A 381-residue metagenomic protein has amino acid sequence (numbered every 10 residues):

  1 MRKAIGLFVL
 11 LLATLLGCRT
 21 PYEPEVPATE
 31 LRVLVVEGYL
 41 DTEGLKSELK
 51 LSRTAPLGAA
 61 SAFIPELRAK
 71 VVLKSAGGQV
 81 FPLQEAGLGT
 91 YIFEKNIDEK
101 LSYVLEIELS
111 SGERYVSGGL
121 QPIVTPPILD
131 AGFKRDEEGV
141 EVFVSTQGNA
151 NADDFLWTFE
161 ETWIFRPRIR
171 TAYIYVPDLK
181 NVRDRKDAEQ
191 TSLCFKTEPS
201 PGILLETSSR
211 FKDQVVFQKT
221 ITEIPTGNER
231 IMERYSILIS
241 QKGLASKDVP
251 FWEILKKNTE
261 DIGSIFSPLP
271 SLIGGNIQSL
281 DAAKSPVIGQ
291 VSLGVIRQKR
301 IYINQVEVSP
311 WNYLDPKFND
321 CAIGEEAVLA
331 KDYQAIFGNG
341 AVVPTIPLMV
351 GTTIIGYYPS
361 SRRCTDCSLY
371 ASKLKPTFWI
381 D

Functional and structural regions predicted by a protein language model:
R2-V9: Sec-dependent signal peptide recognition, specifically the positively charged N-region followed immediately by
T14-G17: C-terminal motif of bacterial Sec signal peptides marking the signal peptidase cleavage site
R19-K70, K74-D381: A sequence/structural signal for flexible, mid-protein segments enriched in small/helix-disrupting residues
